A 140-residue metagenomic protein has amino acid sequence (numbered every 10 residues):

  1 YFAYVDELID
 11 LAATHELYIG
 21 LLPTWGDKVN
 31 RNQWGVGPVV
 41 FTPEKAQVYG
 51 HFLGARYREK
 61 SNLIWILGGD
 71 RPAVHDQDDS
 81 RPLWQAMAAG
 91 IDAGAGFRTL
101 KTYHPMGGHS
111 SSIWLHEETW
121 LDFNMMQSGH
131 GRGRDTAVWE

Functional and structural regions predicted by a protein language model:
Y1-D135: Active-site mouth of glycoside hydrolases
A137-E140: Extended polysaccharide-engagement surfaces of secreted carbohydrate-active enzymes
